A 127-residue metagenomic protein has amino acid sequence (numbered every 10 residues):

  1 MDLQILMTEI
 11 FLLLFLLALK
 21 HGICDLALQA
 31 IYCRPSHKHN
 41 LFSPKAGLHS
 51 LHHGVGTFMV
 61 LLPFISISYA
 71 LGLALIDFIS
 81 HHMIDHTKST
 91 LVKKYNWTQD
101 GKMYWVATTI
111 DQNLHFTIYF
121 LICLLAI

Functional and structural regions predicted by a protein language model:
M1-I127: Hydrophobic alpha-helical transmembrane segments
